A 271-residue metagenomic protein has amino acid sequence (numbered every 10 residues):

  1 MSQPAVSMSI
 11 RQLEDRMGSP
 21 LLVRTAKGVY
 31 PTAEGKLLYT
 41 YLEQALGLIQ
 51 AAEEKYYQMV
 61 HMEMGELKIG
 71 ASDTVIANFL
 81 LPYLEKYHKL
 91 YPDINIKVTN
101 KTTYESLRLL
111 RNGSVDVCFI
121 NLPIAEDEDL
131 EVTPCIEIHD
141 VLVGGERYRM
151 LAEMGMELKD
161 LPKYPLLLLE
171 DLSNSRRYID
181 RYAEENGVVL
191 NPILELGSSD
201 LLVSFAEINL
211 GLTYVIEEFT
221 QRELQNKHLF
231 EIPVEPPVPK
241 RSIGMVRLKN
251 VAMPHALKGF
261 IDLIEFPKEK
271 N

Functional and structural regions predicted by a protein language model:
E14-P31: A short LG(V/I)-centered, amphipathic sequence patch enriched for acidic residue(s) preceding the LG motif
R16-M17, L38-V60: Alpha-helical linker/hinge and terminal dimerization helices associated with HTH transcriptional regulators
M64-E126, L196: Central regulatory/effector-binding core of bacterial HTH transcription factors
F79, F230-N271: A late-sequence structural motif
T102-V115, N121, N174-I232: Hydrophobic hinge/microswitch elements
D129-L166: Flexible hinge/capping segments at coil-to-helix
E131-V141, N226-K240: Short beta-strand->loop
L151, P165-N186, M253-D262, K270-N271: Secondary-structure junction motif
